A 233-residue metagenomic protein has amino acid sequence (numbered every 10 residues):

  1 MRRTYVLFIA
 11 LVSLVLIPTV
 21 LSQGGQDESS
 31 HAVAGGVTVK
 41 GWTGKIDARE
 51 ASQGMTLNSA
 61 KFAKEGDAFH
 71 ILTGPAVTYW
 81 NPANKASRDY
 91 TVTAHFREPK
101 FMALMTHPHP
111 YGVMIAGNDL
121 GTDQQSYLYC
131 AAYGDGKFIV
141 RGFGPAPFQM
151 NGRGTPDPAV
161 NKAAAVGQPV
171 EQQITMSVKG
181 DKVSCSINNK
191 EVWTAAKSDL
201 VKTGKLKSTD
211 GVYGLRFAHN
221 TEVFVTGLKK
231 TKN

Functional and structural regions predicted by a protein language model:
M1-F8: Bacterial N-terminal signal peptides that target proteins for export
F8-T19: Bacterial N-terminal signal peptides
G24-A103: Low-complexity, Ser/Thr/Pro/Gly-rich disordered linker/stalk regions
T73-F148: Secretory/extracellular carbohydrate-interaction modules and structurally similar beta-sandwich "look-alikes"
A94, G167-L200: Carbohydrate-binding surfaces in secreted/extracellular proteins
A94, T226-K230: Extracellular beta-strand elements of beta-rich domains used for carbohydrate recognition/degradation or cell-matrix
F148-Q173: Short, aromatic/His-centered strand-loop micro-motif at the edge of beta-sheets
A195-F224: Flexible glycan-contacting loops in extracellular carbohydrate-active proteins
